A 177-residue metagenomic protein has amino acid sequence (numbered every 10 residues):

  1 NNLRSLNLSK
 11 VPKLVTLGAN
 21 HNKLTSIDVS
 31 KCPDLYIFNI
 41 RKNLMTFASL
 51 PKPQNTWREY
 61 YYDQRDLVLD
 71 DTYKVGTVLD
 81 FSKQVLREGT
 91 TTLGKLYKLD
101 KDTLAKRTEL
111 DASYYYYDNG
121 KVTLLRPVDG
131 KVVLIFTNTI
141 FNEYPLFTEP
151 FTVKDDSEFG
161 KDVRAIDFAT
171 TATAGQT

Functional and structural regions predicted by a protein language model:
N1, A19-N22, I40-N43, D63: Consensus "Asn ladder" position of solenoid repeat domains
L3, L14, L24, L35-Y36 (+2 more regions): Conserved hydrophobic position(s) of the canonical leucine-rich repeat
L6-L8, I27, F47-L50: Canonical leucine-rich repeat
K42, P53-L79, Q84-R87, Y144-T177: Extracellular ectodomain segments of secreted/surface proteins
R87-Y117, T170: Change to "...patches in solvent-exposed regions of secreted, membrane-anchored, or virion-exposed structural
T123-K131: Surface-exposed, short loops/turns at beta-strand junctions within beta-sandwich domains
